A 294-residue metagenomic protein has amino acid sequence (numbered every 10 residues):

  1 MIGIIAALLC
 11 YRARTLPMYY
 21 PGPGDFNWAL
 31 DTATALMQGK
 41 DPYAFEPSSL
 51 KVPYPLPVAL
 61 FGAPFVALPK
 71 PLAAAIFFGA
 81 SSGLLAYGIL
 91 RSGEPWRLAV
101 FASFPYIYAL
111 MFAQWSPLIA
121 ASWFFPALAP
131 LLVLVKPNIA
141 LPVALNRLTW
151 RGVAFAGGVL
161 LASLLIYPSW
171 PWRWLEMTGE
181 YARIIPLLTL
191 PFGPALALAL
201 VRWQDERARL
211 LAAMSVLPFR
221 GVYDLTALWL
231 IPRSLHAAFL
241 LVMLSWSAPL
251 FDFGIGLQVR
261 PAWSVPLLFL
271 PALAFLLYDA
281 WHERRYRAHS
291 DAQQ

Functional and structural regions predicted by a protein language model:
M1-P126, L145-Q294: Primarily membrane-embedded glycan-assembly and transfer machineries that use lipid-linked glycans
L132: Ligand-binding face of N-terminal immunoglobulin V-set domains in extracellular IgSF glycoproteins
V135-N146: Internal transmembrane alpha-helix with an interfacial aromatic "cap," most often the third helix
